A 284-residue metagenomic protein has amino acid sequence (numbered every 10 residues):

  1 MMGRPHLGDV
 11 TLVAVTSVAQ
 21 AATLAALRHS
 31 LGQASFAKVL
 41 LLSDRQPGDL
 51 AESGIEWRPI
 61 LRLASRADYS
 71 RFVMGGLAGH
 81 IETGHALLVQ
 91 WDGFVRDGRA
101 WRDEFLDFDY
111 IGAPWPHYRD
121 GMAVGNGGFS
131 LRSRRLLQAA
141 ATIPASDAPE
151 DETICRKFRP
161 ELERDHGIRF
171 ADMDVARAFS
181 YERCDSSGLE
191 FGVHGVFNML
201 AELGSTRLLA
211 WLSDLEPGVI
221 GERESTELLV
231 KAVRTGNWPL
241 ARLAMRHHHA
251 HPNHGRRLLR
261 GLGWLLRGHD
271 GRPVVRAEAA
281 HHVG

Functional and structural regions predicted by a protein language model:
M1-R28: N-proximal low-complexity "stem/linker" segments adjacent to membrane-targeting elements
R28-A37: Short, acidic, metal-binding catalytic loop of nucleotide-sugar glycosyltransferases
V39, W91-D92, S133, I154: Generic structural signal for small/hydrophobic residues in well-ordered secondary structure, especially within
L42-G84: Active-site-proximal specificity loops/subdomain of glycosyltransferases
T83-F94: Short beta-strand-to-loop acidic/aromatic patch adjacent to the donor-nucleotide binding site
G93-V124: Conserved donor-nucleotide/metal-binding helix-loop-beta segment in metal-dependent transferases, i.e., the alpha-helix
V124-P239: Catalytic core and acceptor-binding pocket of nucleotide-sugar-dependent glycosyltransferases
L240-H249, V274-H282: Alpha-helical repeat scaffolds
